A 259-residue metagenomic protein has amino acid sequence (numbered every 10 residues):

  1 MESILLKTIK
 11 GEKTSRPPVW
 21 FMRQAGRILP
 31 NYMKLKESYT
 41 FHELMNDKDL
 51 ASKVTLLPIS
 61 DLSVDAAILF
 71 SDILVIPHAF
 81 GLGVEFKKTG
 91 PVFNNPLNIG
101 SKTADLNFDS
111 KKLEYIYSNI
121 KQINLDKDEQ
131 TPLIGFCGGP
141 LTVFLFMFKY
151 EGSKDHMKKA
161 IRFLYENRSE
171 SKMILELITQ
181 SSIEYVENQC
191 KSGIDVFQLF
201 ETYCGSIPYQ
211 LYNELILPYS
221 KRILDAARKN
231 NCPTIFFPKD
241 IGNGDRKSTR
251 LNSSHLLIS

Functional and structural regions predicted by a protein language model:
M1-F86, R222: N-terminal basic, low-complexity leaders that serve as flexible interaction/assembly modules and, when applicable, as
K13-P17, L62-A66, K127-L133, G193-D195 (+1 more regions): Short, well-ordered coil/turn segments that N-cap beta-strands
P18, I59, I123, S182 (+3 more regions): Conserved, mostly hydrophobic/aromatic
I73-V84, F136-R162, N188-L215: Active-site-proximal loop/short-helix segments that contain or immediately flank catalytic acid/base residue(s)
E85-Y185: Active-site-proximal, glycine-rich beta->alpha crossover segments in alpha/beta enzymes that shape flexible
E114-Q130, Y209-C232: Alpha-helix-loop-beta-strand connector modules within alpha/beta enzyme cores
L251-S259: Single conserved hydrophobic/aromatic residue that forms the stacking wall/gate of nucleotide- or nucleobase-binding
